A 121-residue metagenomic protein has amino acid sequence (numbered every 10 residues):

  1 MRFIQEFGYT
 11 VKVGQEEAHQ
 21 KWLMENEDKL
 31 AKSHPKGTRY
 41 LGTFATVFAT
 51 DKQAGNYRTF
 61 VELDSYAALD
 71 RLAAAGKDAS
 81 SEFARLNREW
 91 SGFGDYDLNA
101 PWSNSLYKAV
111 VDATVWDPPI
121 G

Functional and structural regions predicted by a protein language model:
M1, W116-G121: Intrinsic disorder/low-complexity detector
R2-T10, R58: Active-site-flanking beta-strand signature of metal-NTP-handling nucleotidyl enzymes and homologous cyclase-like
T10-K21: Short, surface-exposed ligand-recognition loops at beta-strand->loop->(often short) alpha-helix junctions that present
E17-H19, L69-R71, T114: Short acidic, gly/pro-rich beta-turn/loop elements at beta-sheet edges and active-site/ligand-binding grooves
E25-L41, T50-N56, F60-V110, I120-G121: An amphipathic, aromatic/His-enriched active-site/gating alpha helix that lines ligand/cofactor pockets
F44-T46: Alpha-helical scaffolding within the catalytic cores of extracellular/periplasmic polymer-degrading hydrolases
